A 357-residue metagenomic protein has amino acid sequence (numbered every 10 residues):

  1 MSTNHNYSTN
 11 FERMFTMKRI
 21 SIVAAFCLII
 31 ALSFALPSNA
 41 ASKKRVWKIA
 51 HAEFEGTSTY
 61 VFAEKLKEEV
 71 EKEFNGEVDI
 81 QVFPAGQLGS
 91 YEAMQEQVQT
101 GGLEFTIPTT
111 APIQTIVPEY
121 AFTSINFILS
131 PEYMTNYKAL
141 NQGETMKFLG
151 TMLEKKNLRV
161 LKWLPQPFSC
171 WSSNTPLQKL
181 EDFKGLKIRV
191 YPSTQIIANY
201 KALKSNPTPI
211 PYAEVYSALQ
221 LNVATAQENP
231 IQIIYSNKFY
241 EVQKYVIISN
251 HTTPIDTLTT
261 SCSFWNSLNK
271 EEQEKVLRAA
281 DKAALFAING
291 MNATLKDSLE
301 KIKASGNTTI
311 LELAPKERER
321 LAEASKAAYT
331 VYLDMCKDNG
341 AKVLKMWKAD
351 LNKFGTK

Functional and structural regions predicted by a protein language model:
M1-V46, T356-K357: Short, low-complexity disordered leader/linker segments with a strong preference for bacterial N-terminal type II
K18, M146-K147: Short secondary-structure capping/junction motifs at helix and strand boundaries
A41-N136, E144, T151-K357: N-terminal secretory/targeting leader peptides
